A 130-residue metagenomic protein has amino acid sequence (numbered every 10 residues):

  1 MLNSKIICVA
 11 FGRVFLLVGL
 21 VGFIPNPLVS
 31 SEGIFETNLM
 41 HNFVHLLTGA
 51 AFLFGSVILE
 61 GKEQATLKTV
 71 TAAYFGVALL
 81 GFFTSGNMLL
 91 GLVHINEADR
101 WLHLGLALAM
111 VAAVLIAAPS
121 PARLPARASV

Functional and structural regions predicted by a protein language model:
M1-V130: Membrane-interface extramembranous regions
